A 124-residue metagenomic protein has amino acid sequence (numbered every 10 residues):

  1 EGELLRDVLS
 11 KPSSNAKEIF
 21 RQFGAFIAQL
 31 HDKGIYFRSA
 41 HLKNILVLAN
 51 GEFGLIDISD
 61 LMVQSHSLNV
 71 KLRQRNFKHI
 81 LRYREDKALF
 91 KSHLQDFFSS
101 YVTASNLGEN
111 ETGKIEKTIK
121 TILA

Functional and structural regions predicted by a protein language model:
E1-E3: Conserved short submotifs of the Hanks-type protein kinase catalytic core that shape the nucleotide-binding pocket
R6-K43: Conserved kinase catalytic-core helix
R6-S10, E52, V70: Short alpha-helical interface patches
S39, L48-A49: A structural signal for short secondary-structure junctions
K43, N50-G51: Beta-strand-connecting loop/turn residues
L48, G54-L123: C-lobe/activation-segment region of protein kinase-like
